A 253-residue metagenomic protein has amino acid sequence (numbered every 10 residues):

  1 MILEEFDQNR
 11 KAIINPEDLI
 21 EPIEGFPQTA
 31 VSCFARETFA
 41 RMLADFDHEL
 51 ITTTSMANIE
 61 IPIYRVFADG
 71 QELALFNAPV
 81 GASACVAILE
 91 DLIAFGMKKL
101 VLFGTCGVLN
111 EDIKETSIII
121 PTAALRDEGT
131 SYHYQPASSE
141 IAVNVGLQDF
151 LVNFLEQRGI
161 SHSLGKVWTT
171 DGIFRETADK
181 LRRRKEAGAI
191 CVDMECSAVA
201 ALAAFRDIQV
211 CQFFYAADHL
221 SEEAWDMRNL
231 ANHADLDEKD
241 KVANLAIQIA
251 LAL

Functional and structural regions predicted by a protein language model:
M1-D149: Metabolite-binding pocket within alpha/beta catalytic cores that recognizes anionic/polar moieties
S83-V86, M194-V199: Short glycine/serine/threonine-rich phosphate/pyrophosphate-binding segments that cradle anionic phosphate groups
K98-K99, I190, Q209: Short acidic/polar active-site loop segments enriched in Thr and Asp
S138-E186: Active-site rim beta-loop-alpha module in soluble metabolic enzymes
F150-R158, L202, L245-L253: Generic non-transmembrane alpha-helical segments
S197-A234: Zn-dependent metallopeptidase/amidohydrolase metal-coordination segment
E222-L253: His/Asp/Glu-rich mid-to-C-terminal helical/loop segments that flank catalytic regions of hydrolases
